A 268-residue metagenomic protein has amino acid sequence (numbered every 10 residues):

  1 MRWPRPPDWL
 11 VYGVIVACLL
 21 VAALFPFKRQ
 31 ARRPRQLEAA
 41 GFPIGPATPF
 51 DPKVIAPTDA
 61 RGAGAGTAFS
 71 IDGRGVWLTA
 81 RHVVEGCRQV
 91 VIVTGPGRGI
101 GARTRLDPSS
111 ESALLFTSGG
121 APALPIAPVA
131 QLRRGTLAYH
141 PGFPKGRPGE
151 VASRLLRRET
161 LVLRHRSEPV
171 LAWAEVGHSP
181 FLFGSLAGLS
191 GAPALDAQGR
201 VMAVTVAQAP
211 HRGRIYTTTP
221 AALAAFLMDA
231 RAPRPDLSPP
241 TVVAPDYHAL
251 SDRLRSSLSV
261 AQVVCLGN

Functional and structural regions predicted by a protein language model:
M1-I15: N-terminal Sec-pathway targeting helices
R5-D8, P26-T48, A56, A123 (+1 more regions): C-terminal cap/linker of serine protease catalytic domains
P7-L10, P52-A80, R98-A102, L106 (+4 more regions): A conserved glycine-rich beta-strand in the N-terminal activation segment of trypsin-fold
V11-F25: Hydrophobic membrane-insertion alpha-helices, especially the h-region of bacterial N-terminal signal peptides
T48-D59, A113-A123, G149-D236: Active-site region of chymotrypsin-like
A65, P125-A127, L189: Short, solvent-exposed loop/turn positions at domain surfaces that link secondary-structure elements or cap domain
R74-E150, S179-S185, P233-A244: Conserved active-site neighborhood of the chymotrypsin/trypsin-like protease fold
W77-A80, R134-P144, S190-H211, L258-L266: Active-site-proximal beta-strands of protease catalytic cores
